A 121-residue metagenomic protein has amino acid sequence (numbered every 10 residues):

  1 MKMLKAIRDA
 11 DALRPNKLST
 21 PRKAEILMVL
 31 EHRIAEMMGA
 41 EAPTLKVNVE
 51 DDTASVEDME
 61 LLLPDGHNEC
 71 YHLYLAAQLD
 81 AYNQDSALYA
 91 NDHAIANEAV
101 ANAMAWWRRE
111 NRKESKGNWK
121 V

Functional and structural regions predicted by a protein language model:
M1-D58, N102-V121: Conserved short "hinge" loops at termini or chain/domain junctions
P15-P21, G66-N68, H72-V121: Short loop/turn elements at secondary-structure junctions
S55-H67: Short, mixed-charge amphipathic alpha-helical segments
